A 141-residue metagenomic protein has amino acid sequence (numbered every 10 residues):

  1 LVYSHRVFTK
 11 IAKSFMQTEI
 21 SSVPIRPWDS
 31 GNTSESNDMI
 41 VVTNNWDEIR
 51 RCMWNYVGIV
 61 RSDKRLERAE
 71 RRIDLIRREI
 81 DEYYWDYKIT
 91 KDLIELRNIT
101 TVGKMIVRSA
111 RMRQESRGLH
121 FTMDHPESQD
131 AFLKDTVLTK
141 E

Functional and structural regions predicted by a protein language model:
L1-E141: Glycine- and aromatic-enriched mobile tails/lids
